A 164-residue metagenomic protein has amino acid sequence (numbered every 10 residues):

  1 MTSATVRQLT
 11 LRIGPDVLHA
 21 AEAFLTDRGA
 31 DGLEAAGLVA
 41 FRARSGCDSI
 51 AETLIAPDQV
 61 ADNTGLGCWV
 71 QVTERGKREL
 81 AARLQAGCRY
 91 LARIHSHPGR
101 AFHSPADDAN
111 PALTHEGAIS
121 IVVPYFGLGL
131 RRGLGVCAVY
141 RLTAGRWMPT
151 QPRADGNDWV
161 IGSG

Functional and structural regions predicted by a protein language model:
M1-Y90, G99-G164: Conserved beta-strand-loop surface patch within small alpha/beta domains used for substrate/adaptor or ligand engagement
S96: Short acidic/histidine-centered micro-motifs embedded in hydrophobic/aromatic stretches that mark compact functional
